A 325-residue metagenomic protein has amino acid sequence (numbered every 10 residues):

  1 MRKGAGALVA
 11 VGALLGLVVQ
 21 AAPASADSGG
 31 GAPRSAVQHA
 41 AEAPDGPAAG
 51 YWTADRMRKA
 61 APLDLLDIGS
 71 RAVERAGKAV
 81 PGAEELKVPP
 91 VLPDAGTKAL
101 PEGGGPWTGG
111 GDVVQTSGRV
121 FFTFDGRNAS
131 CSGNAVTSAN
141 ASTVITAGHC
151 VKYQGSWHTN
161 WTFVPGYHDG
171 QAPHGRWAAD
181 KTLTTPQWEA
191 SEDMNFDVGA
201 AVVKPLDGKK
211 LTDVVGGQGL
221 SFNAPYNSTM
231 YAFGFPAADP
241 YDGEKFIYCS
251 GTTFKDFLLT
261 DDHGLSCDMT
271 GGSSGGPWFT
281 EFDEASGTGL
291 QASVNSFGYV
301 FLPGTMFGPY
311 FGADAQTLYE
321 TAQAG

Functional and structural regions predicted by a protein language model:
M1-D27: Secretory targeting and sorting signals
A21-T137: Protease-domain processing segments flanking chymotrypsin-fold serine proteases, especially trypsin-like
K98-G126, V136-T137, W161-K209: Conserved catalytic-core segment of clan PA serine endopeptidases
D112-H168, S250-L258, S266, G308: Catalytic histidine site
C150-V151, Y167-G170, P205-G208, P236-A238 (+2 more regions): Acidic glycine-/aspartate-rich tracts in secreted/extracellular proteins
A179, M194-V198, V202-S266: Chymotrypsin/trypsin-fold serine protease catalytic domain
D268-V294: Catalytic nucleophile loop of clan PA
A292, G298-G325: C-terminal cap/linker of serine protease catalytic domains
